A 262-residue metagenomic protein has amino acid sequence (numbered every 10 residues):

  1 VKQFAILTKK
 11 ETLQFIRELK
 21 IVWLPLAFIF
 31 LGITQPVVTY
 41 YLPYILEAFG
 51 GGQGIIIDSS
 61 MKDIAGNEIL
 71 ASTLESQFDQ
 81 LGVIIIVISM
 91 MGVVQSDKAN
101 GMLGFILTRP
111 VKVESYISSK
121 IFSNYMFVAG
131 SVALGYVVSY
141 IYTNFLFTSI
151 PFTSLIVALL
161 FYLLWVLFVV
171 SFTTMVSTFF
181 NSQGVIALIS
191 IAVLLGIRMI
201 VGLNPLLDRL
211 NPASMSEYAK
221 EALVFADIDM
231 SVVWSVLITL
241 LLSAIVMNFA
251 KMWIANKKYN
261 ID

Functional and structural regions predicted by a protein language model:
V1-I29, N260: Aromatic- and glycine-rich beta-strand/loop motifs that create alpha-glucan
Q14, S96, R109, Y140 (+3 more regions): Transmembrane helix-loop junction
W23, S115, V185-I186: Residue-level recognition of membrane-helix boundary sites in multi-pass small-molecule transporters
F28-I85, S118-G184, E221-T239: Secretory targeting signals
T34-I45, F180-A222: Transmembrane helix segments
V83-M102, T174: A hydrophobic alpha-helix feature that marks transmembrane segments and, especially, their cytosolic C-terminal ends
V93-Y125: Helix-loop-helix units of permease transmembrane domains in multi-pass membrane transporters, especially ABC
L241-D262: Junction motif at the cytosolic side of a transmembrane helix
